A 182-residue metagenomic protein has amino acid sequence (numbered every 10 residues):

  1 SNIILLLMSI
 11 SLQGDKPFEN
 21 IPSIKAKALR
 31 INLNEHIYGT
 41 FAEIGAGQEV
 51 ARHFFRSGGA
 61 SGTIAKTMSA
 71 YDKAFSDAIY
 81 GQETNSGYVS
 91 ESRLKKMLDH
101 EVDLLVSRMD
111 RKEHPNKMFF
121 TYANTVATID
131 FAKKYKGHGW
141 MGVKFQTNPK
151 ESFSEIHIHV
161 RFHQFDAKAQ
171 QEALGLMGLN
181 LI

Functional and structural regions predicted by a protein language model:
S1-L7: Short, Lys/Arg-enriched N-terminal segments with co-localized hydrophobic residues within the first ~10-30 amino acids
I10-A173: Short alpha-helical segments enriched in small residues
M177-I182: Non-catalytic propeptide/linker segments at domain boundaries
